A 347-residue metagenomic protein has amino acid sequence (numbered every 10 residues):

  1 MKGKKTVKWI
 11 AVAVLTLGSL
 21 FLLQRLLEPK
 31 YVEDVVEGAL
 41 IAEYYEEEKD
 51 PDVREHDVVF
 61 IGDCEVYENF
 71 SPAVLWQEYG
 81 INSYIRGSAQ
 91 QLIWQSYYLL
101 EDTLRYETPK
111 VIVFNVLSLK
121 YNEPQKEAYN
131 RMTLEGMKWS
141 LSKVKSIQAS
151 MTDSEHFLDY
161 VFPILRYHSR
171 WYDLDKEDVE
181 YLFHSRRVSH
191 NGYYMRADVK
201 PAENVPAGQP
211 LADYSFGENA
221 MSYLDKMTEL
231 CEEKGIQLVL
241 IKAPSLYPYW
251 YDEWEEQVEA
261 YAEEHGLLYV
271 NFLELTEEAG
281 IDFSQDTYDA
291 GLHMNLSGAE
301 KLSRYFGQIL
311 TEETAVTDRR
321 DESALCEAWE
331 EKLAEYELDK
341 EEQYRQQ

Functional and structural regions predicted by a protein language model:
K8-E28: Hydrophobic membrane-insertion alpha-helices, especially the h-region of bacterial N-terminal signal peptides
P29-E47: Alpha-helical transmembrane signal-anchor/signal-peptide segments
D52-F70, H293-L296: Catalytic nucleophile-elbow at a beta strand-turn-alpha helix junction centered on a G-D-S/GDSL motif, marking
I61, E65-I147: Membrane-embedded segments
I85-A89, A212, F216, G291: Acidic/histidine-rich helix-loop elements that form or flank divalent-metal/phosphate-binding sites at the catalytic
V111-E123, L182-A279: Conserved, well-ordered alpha-helix/loop/beta-strand core segments that scaffold catalytic motifs
Y129-K234, R320-Q347: Secreted/periplasmic serine-hydrolase-like ester/acetyl group-modifying domain
E253-A328, E337-Q347: C-terminal regions of proteins
